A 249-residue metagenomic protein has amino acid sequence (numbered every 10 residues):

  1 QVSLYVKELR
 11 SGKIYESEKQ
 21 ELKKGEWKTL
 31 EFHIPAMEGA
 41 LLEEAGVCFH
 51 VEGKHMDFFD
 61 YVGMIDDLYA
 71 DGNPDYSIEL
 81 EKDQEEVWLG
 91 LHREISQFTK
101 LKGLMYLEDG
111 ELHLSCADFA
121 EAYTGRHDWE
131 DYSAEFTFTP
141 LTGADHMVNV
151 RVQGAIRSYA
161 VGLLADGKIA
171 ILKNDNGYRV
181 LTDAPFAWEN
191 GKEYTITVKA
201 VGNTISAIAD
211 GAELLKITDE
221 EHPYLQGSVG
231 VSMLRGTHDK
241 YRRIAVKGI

Functional and structural regions predicted by a protein language model:
Q1, T29-M64, L68, T195-K199 (+2 more regions): Extracellular beta-strand ligand-recognition surfaces/modules
Q1-L4, K28-A36, D66-L68, L80 (+3 more regions): Extra-cytoplasmic beta-strand recognition segments
V2-L9, V47-E52, D145-A155: Aromatic-rich beta-strand patches that line glycan-recognition/binding surfaces of extracellular proteins
K7-E43, T182-Y194: Extracellular carbohydrate recognition and processing domains and analogous Trp-centered ligand-binding platforms
E16-L22, P35, A120-H127, V148 (+3 more regions): Beta-strand-rich interaction surfaces with strong enrichment in secreted/lumenal proteins
M56-Y76, H238-I249: Exposed low-complexity, polar/acidic, P/S/T/G-rich flexible segments that act as propeptides, protease-susceptible
V62-K102: Extracellular carbohydrate-recognition regions
L114-Y178: Secretory/extracellular carbohydrate-interaction modules and structurally similar beta-sandwich "look-alikes"
